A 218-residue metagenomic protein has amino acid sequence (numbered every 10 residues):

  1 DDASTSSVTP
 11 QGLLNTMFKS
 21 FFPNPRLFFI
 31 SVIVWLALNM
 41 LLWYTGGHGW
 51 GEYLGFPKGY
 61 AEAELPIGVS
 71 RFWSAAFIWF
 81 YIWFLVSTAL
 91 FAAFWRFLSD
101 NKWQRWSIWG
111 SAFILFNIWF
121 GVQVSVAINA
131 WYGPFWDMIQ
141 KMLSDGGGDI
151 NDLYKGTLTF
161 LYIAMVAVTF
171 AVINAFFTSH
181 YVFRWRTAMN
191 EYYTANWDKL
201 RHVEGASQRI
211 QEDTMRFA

Functional and structural regions predicted by a protein language model:
S6-N15, A130-K141, H180-A218: Extended non-transmembrane interhelical loops and adjacent amphipathic helices of multipass membrane proteins
V8-T16, I30, V34, L38-L41: Acidic, Ser/Thr/Pro-rich intrinsically disordered low-complexity regulatory segments
T9-K19, H48-L65, A93-I108: Cytoplasmic membrane-interface regions of multi-pass membrane proteins
N15-P25, M40, Y44-G49, G133 (+1 more regions): Alpha-helical coupling/stalk and coiled-coil linker elements that connect catalytic or binding modules and transmit
F22-W35, R71-W95, D100-V124, S144-R186: Transmembrane-helix motif of ABC transporter permease domains
W35-G51, W119-A130: Alpha-helical transmembrane segments of multi-pass membrane proteins
H48-F72, D137-G148: Membrane-interfacial helical/loop segments at transmembrane boundaries in membrane proteins
